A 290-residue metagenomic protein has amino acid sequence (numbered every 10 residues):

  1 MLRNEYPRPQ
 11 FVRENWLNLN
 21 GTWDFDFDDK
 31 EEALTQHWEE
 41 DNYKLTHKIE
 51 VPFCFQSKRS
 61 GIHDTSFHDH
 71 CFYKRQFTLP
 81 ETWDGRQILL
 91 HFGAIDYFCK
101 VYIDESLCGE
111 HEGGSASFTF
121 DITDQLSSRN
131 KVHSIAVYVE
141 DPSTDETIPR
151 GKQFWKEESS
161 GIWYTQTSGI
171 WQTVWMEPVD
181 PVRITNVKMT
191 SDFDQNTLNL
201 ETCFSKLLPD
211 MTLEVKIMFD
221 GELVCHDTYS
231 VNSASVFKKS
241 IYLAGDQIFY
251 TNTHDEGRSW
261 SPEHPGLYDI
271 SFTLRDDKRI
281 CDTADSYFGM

Functional and structural regions predicted by a protein language model:
E5-N15, D24-D29, C54, K58 (+5 more regions): Accessory beta-strand-rich segments of carbohydrate-active enzymes
H70, N130, Q195, N232-F237: Solvent-exposed, conformationally flexible loop/turn segments
I103, T197-V231, F237-K239: Beta-strand-rich binding/interaction modules
F120-L126, S240-P265: Signal that preferentially marks extracellular ectodomain short beta-strand elements of beta-sandwich modules
E140, P262-D276: Internal, hydrophobic beta-strand segments that form the core of beta-sheet-rich folds
E177, S230-N232, Y287-M290: Short beta-strand edge segments in extracellular beta-sheet folds
P178-L208: Surface beta-strand/loop "capping" patches
S271-M290: N-terminal carbohydrate-binding accessory modules
